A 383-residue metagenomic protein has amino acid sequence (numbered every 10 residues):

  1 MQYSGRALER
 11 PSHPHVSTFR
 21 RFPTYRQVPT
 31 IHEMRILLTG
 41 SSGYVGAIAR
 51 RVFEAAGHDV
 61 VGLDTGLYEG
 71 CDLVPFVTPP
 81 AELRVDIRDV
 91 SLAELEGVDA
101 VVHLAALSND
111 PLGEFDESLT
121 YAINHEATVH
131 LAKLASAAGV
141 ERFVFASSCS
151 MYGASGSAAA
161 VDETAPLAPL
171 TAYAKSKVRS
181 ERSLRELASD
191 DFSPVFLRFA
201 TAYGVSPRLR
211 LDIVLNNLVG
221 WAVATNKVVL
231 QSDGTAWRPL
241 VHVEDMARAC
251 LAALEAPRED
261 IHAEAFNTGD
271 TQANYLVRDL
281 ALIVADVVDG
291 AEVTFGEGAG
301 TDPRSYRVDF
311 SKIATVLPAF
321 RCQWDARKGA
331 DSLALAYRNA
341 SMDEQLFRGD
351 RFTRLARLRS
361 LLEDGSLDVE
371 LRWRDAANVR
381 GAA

Functional and structural regions predicted by a protein language model:
Y25-A100: N-terminal Rossmann/SDR dinucleotide-binding element
S42, L107-P111, C149-G156, L167 (+1 more regions): Active-site segment of SDR-like NAD(P)-dependent oxidoreductases
S42, R182-R238, V243-L254, L282-A285: NAD(P)-dependent short-chain dehydrogenase/reductase
I87-I123: NAD(P)H-binding glycine-rich loop region in Rossmannoid oxidoreductase-like domains and their noncatalytic homologs
L119-H130, L167, K175-S176: Glycine-rich NAD(P)-binding loop of the Rossmann-fold in SDR/ketoreductase-type enzymes
Y121, L170-V178, D212-I213, L240: Short-chain dehydrogenase/reductase
V129-A172: Conserved Rossmann-fold NAD(P)-dependent oxidoreductase catalytic core, especially the SDR/UDP-sugar
N226, Q231-A383: C-terminal substrate-binding subdomain of Rossmann-fold SDR/epimerase-dehydratase oxidoreductases
